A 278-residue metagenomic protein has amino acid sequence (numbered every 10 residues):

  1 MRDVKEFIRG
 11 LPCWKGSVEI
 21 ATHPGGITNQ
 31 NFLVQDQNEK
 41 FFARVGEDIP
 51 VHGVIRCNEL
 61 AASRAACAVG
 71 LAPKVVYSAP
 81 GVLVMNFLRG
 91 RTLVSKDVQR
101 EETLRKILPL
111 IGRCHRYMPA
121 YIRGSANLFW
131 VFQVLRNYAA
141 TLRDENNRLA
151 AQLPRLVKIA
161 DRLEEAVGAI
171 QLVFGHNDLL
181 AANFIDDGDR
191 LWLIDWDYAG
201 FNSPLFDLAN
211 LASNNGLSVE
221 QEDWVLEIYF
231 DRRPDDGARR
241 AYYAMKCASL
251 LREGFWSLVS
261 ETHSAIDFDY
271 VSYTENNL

Functional and structural regions predicted by a protein language model:
M1-E19, R116-N177, D187, P234: An alpha-helical support segment within catalytic cores of ATP-dependent transferases
D3, K106, L110, R155 (+1 more regions): Charged catalytic carboxylate motif
A21-W130, V134-Q152, A169: ATP-binding pocket architecture of kinase catalytic cores
T22-A43, D161-F206: Active-site acidic catalytic loop and adjacent metal/ATP-binding pocket of ATP-dependent phosphoryl transfer enzymes
A126, D235-K246: All-alpha amphipathic helical-bundle segments outside canonical DNA-binding/catalytic cores that form hydrophobic
A140-A151, F255-L278: ATP/Mg2+ or Mg2+-diphosphate-binding catalytic cores that bind nucleotide phosphates or diphosphates via glycine-rich
L205-P234, C247-A265: Active-site activation/catalytic loop segments of kinase-like enzymes and analogous catalytic loops in related
